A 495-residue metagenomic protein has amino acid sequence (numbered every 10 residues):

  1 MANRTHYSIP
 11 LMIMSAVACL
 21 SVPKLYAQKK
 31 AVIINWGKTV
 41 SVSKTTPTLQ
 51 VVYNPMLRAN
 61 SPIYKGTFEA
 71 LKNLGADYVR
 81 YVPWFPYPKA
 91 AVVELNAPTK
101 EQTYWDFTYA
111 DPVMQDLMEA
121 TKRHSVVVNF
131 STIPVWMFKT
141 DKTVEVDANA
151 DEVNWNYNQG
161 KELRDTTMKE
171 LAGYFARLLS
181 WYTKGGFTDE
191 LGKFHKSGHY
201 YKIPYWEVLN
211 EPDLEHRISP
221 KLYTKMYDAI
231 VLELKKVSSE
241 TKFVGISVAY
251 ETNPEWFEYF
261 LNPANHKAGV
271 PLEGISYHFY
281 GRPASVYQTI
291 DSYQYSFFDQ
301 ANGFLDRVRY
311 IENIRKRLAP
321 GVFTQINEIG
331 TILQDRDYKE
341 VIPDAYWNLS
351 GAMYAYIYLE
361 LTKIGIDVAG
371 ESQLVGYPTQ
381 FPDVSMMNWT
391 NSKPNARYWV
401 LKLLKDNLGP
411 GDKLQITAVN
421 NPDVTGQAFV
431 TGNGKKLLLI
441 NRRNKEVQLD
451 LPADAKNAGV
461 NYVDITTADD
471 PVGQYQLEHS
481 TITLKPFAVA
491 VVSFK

Functional and structural regions predicted by a protein language model:
M1-Q28: Bacterial Sec-dependent N-terminal signal peptides
Q28-L74: N-terminal carbohydrate-binding accessory modules
L57-L71, E255-A264, G351-Y358: Short, acidic/polar
L74-F297: Substrate-binding cleft and catalytic face of glycoside hydrolase catalytic domains, especially the flexible beta-alpha
R282-D337: Glycoside hydrolase catalytic-domain groove-lining segments
I326-D406, D412-V424: Aromatic/acidic polysaccharide-binding cleft in carbohydrate-active enzymes
N420-K456, I465, F487-A490: Carbohydrate-binding surface patches
G473-K495: C-terminal beta-strand-rich structural cap/linker in extracellular carbohydrate-active enzymes
